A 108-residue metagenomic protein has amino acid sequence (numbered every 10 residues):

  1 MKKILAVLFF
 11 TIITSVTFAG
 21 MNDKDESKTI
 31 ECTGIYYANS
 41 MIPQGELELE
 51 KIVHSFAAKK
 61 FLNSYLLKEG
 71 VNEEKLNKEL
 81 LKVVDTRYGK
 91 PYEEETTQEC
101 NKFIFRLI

Functional and structural regions predicted by a protein language model:
I4-T17: Sec-dependent N-terminal signal peptides
F9, P43-G45, C100: Amphipathic, positively biased hydrophobic alpha-helical segments used for protein targeting and membrane insertion
T14-N22, E79-V84: Short amphipathic alpha-helical segments and their helix-coil junctions
N22-E69: Short N-proximal segments of mature Sec-exported proteins
L49-I108: Compact alpha-helical subdomains of small soluble proteins
